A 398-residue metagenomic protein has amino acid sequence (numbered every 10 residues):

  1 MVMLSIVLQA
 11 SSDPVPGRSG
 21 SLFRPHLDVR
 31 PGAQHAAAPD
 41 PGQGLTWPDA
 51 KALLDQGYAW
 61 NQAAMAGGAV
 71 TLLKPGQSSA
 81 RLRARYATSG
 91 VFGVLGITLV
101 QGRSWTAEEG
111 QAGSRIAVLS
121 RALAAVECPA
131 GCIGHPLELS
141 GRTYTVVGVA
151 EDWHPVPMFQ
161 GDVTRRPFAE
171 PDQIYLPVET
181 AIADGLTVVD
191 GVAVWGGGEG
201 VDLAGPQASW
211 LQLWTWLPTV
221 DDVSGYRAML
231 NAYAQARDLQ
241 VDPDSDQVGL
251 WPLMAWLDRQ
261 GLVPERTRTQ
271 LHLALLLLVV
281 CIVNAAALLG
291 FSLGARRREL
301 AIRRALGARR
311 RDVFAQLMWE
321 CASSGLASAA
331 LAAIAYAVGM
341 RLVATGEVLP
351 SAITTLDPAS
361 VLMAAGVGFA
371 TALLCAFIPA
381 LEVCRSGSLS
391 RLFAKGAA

Functional and structural regions predicted by a protein language model:
M1-S11, V263-A301, L326-L331, L374: Hydrophobic alpha-helical transmembrane segments of multi-pass inner-membrane transport and secretion
V7-L73, S78, R85, Q207-Q212: Membrane-proximal extracellular/periplasmic loop immediately following the first transmembrane helix
A10, A364-A398: C-terminal membrane-exit region of the final transmembrane helix in multipass inner-membrane proteins
A10, P25-P31, L53, Q62 (+13 more regions): Generic structural signal for small/hydrophobic residues in well-ordered secondary structure, especially within
G90-S104, R115-Q260: Mid-to-C-terminal secondary-structure elements that act as membrane-proximal/extracytoplasmic interface segments
A234-L273, A295, M340-L362: Membrane-helix entry/capping segments
V283-A286, E299-A344, M363, V367 (+2 more regions): Transmembrane alpha-helical interface segments in multi-pass membrane proteins
L293-R296, I302-R311, S386, K395-A397: Short helix-to-coil transition segments within interhelical loops that connect adjacent transmembrane helices
